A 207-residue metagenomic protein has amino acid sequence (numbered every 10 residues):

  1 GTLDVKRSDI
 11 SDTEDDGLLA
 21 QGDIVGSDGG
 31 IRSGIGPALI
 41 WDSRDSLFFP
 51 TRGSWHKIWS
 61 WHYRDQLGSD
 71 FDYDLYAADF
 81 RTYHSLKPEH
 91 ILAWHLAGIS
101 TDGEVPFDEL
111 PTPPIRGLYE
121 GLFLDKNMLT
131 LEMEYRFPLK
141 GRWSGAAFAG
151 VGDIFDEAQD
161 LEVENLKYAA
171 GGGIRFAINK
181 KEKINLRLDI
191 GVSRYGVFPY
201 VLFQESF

Functional and structural regions predicted by a protein language model:
G1-T13, G17-G22: Transmembrane beta-barrel wall of Gram-negative outer-membrane proteins
S8-D15, T51, D70, P106-D108 (+2 more regions): Outer-membrane beta-barrel and related beta-rich outer-membrane complex signature in Gram-negative bacteria
D23-D28, S33-V151, F155-E157: C-terminal outer-membrane beta-barrel translocator/porin domains of Gram-negative envelope proteins and their
G36-P37, G171-F176, K181, Y195-F207: Outer-membrane beta-barrel "beta-signal"
M133, G150, I174, L188 (+1 more regions): Hydrophobic, well-ordered secondary-structure elements that form the walls of internal hydrophobic environments
A149-D153, V163-A169, I190-V192: Small/polar glycine-rich anion-binding or flexible loop at a beta-alpha turn
E157, E162-N165, F176: C-terminal soluble interaction/assembly domains
E182-I190: Low-complexity, intrinsically disordered Gly/Pro/Thr-rich segments
